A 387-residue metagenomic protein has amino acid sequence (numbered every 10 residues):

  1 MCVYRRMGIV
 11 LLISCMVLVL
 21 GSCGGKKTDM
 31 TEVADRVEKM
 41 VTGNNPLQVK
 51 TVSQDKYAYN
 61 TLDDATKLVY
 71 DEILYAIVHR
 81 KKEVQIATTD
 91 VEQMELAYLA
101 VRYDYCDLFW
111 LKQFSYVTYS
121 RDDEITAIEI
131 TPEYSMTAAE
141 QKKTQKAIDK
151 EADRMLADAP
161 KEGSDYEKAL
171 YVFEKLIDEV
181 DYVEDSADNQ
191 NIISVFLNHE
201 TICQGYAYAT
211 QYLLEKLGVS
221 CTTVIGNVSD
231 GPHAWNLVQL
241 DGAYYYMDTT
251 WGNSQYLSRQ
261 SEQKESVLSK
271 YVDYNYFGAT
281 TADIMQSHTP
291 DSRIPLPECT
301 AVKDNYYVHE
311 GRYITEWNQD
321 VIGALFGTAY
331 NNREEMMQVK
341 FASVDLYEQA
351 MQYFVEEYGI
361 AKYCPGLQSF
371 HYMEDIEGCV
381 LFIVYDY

Functional and structural regions predicted by a protein language model:
M1-I9: Bacterial N-terminal signal peptides that target proteins for export
I9-V17: Hydrophobic helical h-region of N-terminal Sec-dependent signal peptides in bacterial secretory/periplasmic proteins
L18-S22: C-terminal motif of bacterial Sec signal peptides marking the signal peptidase cleavage site
G24-G163, A279-Y387: N-terminal accessory/pre-domain segments preceding catalytic cores
M136, D178-V183, T201-C203, N227-G231 (+2 more regions): Solvent-exposed loop/turn segments at secondary-structure junctions within structured extracellular/periplasmic domains
E140-V195: Secondary-structure boundary elements
G205-A279: Hydrophobic/aromatic-rich core segments of domains that either
